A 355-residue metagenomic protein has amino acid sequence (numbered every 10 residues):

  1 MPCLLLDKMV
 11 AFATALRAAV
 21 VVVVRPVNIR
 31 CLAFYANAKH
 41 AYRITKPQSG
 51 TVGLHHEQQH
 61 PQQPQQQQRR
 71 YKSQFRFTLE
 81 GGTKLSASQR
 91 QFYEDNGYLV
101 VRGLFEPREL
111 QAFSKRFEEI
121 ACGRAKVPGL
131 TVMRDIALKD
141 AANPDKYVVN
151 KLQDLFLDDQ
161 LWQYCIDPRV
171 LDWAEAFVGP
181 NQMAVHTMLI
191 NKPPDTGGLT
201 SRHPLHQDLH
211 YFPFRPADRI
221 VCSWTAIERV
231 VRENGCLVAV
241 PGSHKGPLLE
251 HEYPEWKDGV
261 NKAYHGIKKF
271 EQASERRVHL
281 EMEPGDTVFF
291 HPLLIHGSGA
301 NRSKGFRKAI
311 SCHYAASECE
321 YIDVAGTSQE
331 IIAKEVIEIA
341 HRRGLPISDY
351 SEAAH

Functional and structural regions predicted by a protein language model:
M1-N96, Q111, A354-H355: Fe(II)/2-oxoglutarate
T45, Q68-D95, R102-L205, F212-F214 (+3 more regions): Non-heme Fe(II)-dependent double-stranded beta-helix
Q68-L79, V127-L130, D135, N143 (+3 more regions): Non-heme Fe(II)/2-oxoglutarate
Q91, V230-I295: Double-stranded beta-helix
D159, W173, L209-P213, A226-E228 (+2 more regions): Short helix-to-loop capping/linker segments positioned immediately adjacent to catalytic or ligand/cofactor-binding
G179, D208-I220, E275-R276, M282 (+1 more regions): A short beta-loop-beta micro-motif enriched in histidine and acidic residues
M188-N191, Q207-L209, T225-R229, P241: Short, structured patches in soluble enzyme cores that scaffold and shape functional sites
P213-R232, E281-P284, F289, H313-S317: Short, conserved beta-strand element in jelly-roll/cupin
